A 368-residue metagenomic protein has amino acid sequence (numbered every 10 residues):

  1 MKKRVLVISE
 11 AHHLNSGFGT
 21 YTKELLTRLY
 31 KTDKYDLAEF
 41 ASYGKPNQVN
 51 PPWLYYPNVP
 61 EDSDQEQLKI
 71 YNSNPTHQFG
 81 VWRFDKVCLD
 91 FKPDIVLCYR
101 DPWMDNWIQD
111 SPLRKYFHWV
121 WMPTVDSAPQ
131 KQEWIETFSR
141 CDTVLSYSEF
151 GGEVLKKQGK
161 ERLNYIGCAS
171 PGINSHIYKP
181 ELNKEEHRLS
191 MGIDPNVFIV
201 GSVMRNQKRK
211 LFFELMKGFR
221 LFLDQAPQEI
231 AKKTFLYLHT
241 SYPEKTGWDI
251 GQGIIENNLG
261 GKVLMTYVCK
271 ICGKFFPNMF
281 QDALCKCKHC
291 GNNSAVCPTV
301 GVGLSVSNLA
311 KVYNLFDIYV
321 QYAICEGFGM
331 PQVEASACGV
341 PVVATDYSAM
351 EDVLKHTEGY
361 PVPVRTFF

Functional and structural regions predicted by a protein language model:
M1-Q48, P52: N-terminal subdomain of nucleotide-sugar transferases
V7, D194-K210, M216-F219, L236-L238: Conserved donor-binding/catalytic core segment of Leloir-type glycosyltransferases
V49-T143, E149-E153: Extended catalytic core of nucleotide-activated donor transferases of GT-like folds
P112, G247-K311: Nucleotide-activated donor-binding/catalytic signature segment of Leloir-type glycosyltransferases, i.e., the conserved
R140-L182, L264-M265: Donor nucleotide-sugar binding/catalytic pocket of nucleotide-sugar-dependent glycosyltransferases
Y178-I193: A short helix/loop element that forms part of the nucleotide-sugar donor recognition site in Leloir-type
I324: Aromatic "clamp/platform" in nucleotide-sugar-dependent glycosyltransferases that forms part of the donor/acceptor
P341-A344, L354, Y360-P361: Short hydrophobic beta-strand element within catalytic cores of glycosyltransferases and related nucleotide-activated
